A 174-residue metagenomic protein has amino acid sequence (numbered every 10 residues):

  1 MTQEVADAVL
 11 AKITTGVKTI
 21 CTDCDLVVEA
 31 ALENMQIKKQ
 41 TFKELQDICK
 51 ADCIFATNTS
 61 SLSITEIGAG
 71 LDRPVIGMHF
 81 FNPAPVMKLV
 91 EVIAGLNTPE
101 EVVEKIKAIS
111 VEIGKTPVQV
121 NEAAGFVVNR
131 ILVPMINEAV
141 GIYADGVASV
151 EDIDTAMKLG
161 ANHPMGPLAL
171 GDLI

Functional and structural regions predicted by a protein language model:
M1-D25, N34-Q36, Q40, I48: Conserved N-terminal Rossmann-fold NAD(P) cofactor-binding segment
I13-T15, V75, P117: Generic structural signal for residues in well-ordered beta-strands
V17, T57-T59, N121: Short loop/edge segments at beta-strand edges and connector loops that shape dinucleotide/nucleotide cofactor-binding
V28: N-terminal Rossmann-like NAD(P) cofactor-binding module of classical short-chain dehydrogenase/reductase
N34-A108: Rossmann-fold NAD(P)-binding glycine/threonine-rich loop
V90-A123, M135-P164: Internal alpha-helical scaffold of NAD(P)-dependent oxidoreductase catalytic cores
N121-R130, A169-G171: A short glycine-threonine-serine/GTX helix/turn-capping micro-motif
